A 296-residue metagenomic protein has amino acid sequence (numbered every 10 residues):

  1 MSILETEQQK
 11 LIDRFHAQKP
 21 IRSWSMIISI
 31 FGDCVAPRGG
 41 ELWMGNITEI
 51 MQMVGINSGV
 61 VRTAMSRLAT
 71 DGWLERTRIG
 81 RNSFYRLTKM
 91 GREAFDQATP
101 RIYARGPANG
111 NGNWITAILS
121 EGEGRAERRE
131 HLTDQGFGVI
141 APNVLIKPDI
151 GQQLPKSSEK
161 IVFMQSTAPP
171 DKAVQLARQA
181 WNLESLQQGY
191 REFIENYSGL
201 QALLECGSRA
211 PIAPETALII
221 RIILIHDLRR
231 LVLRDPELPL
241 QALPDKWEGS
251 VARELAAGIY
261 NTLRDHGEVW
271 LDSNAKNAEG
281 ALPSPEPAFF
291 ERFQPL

Functional and structural regions predicted by a protein language model:
S2-I30, E93: Short alpha-helical segments that sit at the start of domains
R38-I50: Short acidic, hydrophobic short linear motifs in intrinsically disordered regions
R62-S66, N82, R129: Short, hydrophobic-biased segments on the C-terminal half of alpha helices that form "recognition helices"
G72: Glycine-centered, phosphate/nucleic-acid-interacting loop/turn motifs that mediate DNA/RNA or nucleotide
R78-F84: Short, Lys/Arg-rich nucleic-acid/phosphate-binding segment
R92-W114: Short, amphipathic alpha-helical interaction segments positioned at domain boundaries
G122-P211: Mid-protein regulatory/catalytic core that forms ligand/cofactor-binding pockets and protein-protein interaction
Q179-L296: C-terminal regulatory/effector modules of DNA-binding transcriptional regulators
